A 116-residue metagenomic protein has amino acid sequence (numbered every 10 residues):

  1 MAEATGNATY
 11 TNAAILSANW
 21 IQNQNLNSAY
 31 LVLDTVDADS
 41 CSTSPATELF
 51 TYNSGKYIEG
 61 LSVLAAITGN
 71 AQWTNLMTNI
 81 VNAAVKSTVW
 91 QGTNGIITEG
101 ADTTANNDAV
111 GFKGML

Functional and structural regions predicted by a protein language model:
M1-M115: Glycan-recognition and catalytic cores of secretory/periplasmic carbohydrate-active enzymes
